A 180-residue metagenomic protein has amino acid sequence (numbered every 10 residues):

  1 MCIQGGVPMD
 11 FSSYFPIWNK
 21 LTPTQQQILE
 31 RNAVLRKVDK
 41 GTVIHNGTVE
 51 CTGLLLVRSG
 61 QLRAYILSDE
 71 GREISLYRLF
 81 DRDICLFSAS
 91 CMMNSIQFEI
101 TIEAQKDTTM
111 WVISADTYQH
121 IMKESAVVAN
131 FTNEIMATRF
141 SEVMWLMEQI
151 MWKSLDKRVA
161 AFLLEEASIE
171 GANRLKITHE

Functional and structural regions predicted by a protein language model:
C2-K40, I84, A89-M93: Cyclic nucleotide-binding regulatory module and flanking cytosolic helices
G6-S12, A129-T132, F140-E148: Inter-domain helical "communication" segments and dimerization helices that couple sensory or membrane-embedded modules
G41, T52-Y65, F80-R82: Glycine- and acidic-residue-biased ligand/ion/polar-headgroup-sensing regions
I44-V49: Short phosphate-coordinating micro-motif centered on Lys-Gly-acidic
L76-E134: Cyclic-nucleotide recognition modules
E99-I100, Q119-K123, E142-W152, I169-A172: Short helix-to-loop capping/linker segments positioned immediately adjacent to catalytic or ligand/cofactor-binding
M151, L155-R158, F162, T178: N-terminal positioning helix adjacent to the helix-turn-helix/winged-helix DNA-binding module
L164-E180: Phosphate-/nucleic-acid-contacting segments
